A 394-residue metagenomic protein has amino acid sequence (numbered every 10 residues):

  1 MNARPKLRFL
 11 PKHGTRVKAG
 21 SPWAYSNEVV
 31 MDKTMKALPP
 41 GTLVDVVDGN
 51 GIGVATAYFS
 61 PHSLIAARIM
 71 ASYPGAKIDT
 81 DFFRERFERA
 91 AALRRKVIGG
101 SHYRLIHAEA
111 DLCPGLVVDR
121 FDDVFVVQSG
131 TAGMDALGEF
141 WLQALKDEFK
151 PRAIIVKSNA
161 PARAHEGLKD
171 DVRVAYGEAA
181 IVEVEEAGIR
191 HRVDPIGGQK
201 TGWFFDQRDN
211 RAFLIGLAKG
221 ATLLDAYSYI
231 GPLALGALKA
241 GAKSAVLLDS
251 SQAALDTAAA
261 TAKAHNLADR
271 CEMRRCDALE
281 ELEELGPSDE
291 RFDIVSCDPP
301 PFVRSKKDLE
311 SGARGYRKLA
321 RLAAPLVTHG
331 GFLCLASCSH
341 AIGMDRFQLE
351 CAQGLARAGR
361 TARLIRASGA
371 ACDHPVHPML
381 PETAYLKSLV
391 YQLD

Functional and structural regions predicted by a protein language model:
M1-R120: Non-catalytic accessory regions of SAM-dependent methyltransferases
I106-D119, D135-F204: Non-catalytic substrate-recognition/targeting regions of SAM-dependent transferases
G216, I230-K243: Conserved SAM-binding loop of SAM-dependent methyltransferases across substrates and taxa, primarily the Class I
K219-Y229: Conserved class I S-adenosyl-L-methionine
S244-D249: Conserved SAM-binding motif I beta-strand of class I
S251-S296: S-adenosyl-L-methionine
F292-L322: Mobile active-site "lid"/loop adjacent to the S-adenosyl-L-methionine
K318, F332-D394: C-terminal catalytic and target-recognition region of SAM-dependent MTase-like enzymes, primarily methyltransferases
